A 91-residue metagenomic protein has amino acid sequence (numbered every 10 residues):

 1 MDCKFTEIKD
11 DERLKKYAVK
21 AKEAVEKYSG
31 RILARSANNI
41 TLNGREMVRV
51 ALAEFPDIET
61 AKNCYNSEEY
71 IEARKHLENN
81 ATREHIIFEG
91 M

Functional and structural regions predicted by a protein language model:
M1-R49, P56-N66, E89-M91: Short S/T/G/P-rich N-terminal loop/turn motif that feeds into the first structured element of a domain
R49-A51, E84: Short beta-strand micro-motifs in enzyme catalytic cores
A61-I86: C-terminal structural segments of small proteins and small subunits
